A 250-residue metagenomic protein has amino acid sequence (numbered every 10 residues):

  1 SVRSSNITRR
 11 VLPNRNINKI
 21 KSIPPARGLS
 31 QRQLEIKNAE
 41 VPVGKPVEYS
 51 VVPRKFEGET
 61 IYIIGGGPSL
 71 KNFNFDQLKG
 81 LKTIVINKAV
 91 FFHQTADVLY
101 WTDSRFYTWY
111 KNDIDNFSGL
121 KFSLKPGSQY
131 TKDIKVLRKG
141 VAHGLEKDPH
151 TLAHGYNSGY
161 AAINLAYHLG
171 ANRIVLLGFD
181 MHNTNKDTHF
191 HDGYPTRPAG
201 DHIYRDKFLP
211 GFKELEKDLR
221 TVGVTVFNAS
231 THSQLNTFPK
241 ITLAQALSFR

Functional and structural regions predicted by a protein language model:
R3-T8: Extreme N-terminal basic, low-complexity initiation segments that serve as generic localization/processing leaders
R9-R250: Metal-ion/cofactor- or nucleotide/acyl-coenzyme-handling active-site neighborhoods
